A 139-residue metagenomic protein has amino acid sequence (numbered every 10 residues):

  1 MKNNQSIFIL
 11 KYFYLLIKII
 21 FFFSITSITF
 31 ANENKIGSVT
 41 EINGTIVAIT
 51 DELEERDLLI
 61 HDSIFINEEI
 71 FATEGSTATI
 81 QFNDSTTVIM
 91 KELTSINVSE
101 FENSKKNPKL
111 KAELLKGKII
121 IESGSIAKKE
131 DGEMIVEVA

Functional and structural regions predicted by a protein language model:
M1-K11: N-terminal secretory signal peptides that target proteins for export/translocation
I7, I25-I28, V39: Compositionally biased regions
I7-F8, L16, I66, V88: A generic signature of intrinsically disordered, low-complexity regions enriched in glycine/proline and charged/polar
Y12-Y14, F71: Sequence-level detector for tyrosine residue identity
Y14-T26: Bacterial N-terminal signal peptides
A31-A139: Flexible, surface-exposed loop/linker segments and immediately adjacent secondary-structure boundaries
